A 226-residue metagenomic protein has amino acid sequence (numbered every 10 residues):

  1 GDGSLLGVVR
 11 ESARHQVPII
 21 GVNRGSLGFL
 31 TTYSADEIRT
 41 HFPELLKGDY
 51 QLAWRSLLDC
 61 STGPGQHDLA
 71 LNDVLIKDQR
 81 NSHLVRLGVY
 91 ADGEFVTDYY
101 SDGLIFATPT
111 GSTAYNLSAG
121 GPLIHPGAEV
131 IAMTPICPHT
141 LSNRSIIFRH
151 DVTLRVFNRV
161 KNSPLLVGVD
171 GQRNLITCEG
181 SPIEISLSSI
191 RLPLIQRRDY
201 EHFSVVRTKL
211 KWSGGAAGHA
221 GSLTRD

Functional and structural regions predicted by a protein language model:
G1, N23, V74, G171: A residue-level signal for conserved active-site and pocket-lining positions in enzyme catalytic cores
G1-S4, G25-L27, T110-S112: Short glycine-rich anion-binding loops that position phosphate/pyrophosphate groups of nucleotides and phosphorylated
D2-S12: Feature detects long, helix-prone N-terminal segments enriched in hydrophobes
Q16-P18: Proline-centered loop/turn at the N-terminus of a beta-strand
S26-D102: Catalytic core of DAGKc-family lipid kinases
W54-L58, A70-N72, H83-L87, D102-L104 (+5 more regions): A generic structural signal for short beta-strands and their flanking turns/coil linkers
I76-K77, N81, D92-F95, R144-D226: ATP/nucleoside-binding phosphotransfer catalytic cores, i.e., glycine-rich phosphate-binding loops
D98-S142: Gly/Ser/Thr-rich active-site loops/lids in small-molecule metabolic enzymes that frequently grip phosphoryl groups
